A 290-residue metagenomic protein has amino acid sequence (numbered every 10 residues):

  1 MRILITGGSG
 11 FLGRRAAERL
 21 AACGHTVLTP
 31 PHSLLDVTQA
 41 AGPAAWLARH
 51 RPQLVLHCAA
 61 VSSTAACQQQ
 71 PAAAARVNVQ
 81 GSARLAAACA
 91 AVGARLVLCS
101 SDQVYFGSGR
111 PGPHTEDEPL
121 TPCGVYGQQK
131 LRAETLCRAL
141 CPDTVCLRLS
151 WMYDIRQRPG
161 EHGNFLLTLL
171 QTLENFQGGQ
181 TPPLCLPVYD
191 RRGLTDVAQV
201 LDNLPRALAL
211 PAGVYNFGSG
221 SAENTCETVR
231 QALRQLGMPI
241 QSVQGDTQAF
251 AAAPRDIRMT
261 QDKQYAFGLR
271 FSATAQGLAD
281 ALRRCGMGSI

Functional and structural regions predicted by a protein language model:
M1-A21: N-terminal Rossmann NAD(P)H-binding glycine-rich loop of SDR-like oxidoreductase domains
T6, P30, V55-A59, L96-D102 (+1 more regions): SDR active-site strand-loop-helix element
A21, T26-A45: Adenosine-cofactor binding site in Rossmann-like domains, unifying the SAM/SAH pocket of S-adenosylmethionine-dependent
A40-V77, A88: NAD(P)H-binding glycine-rich loop region in Rossmannoid oxidoreductase-like domains and their noncatalytic homologs
R76, Q80-R84, V104-L147, Y153 (+1 more regions): Catalytic helix-loop patch of NAD(P)-dependent Rossmann-fold dehydrogenases
R138-R192: NAD(P)-dependent short-chain dehydrogenase/reductase
V200-A249, L282, G286, I290: Mid/C-terminal beta-alpha module of Rossmann-like enzyme folds, strongest in SDR-family dehydrogenases/epimerases
A252-I290: C-terminal amphipathic/interface module of NAD(P)-dependent oxidoreductases and related NAD-binding regulators
